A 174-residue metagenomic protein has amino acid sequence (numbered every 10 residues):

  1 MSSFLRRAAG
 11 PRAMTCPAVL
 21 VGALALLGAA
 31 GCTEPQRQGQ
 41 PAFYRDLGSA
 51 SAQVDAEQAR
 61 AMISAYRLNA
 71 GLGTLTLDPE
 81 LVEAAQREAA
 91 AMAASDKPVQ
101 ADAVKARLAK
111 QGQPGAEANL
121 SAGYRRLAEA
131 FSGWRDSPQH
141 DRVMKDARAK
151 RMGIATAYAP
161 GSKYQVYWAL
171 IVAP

Functional and structural regions predicted by a protein language model:
M1-A30: Sec-dependent bacterial lipoprotein signal peptides
L26-A50: Bacterial Sec signal peptide processing site at the extreme N-terminus
R45-V54, L68-L77, A90-A94, A116-A122 (+1 more regions): Second-shell loop/turn segments in exported
V54, L72, G115-E117, A147-R151 (+1 more regions): Extracytoplasmic
E57, A61-A65, P79, E83-A90 (+5 more regions): Solvent-exposed, polar/charged alpha-helical surfaces in well-ordered, non-transmembrane soluble domains, broadly
N69-E83, D96-R107, D141-A157: Surface-exposed patches in mature extracellular/periplasmic domains of secreted proteins
V82-A130, M144: Short, surface-exposed glycine/acidic/tryptophan-bearing loops
L127-P174: Disulfide-stabilized extracellular recognition modules
